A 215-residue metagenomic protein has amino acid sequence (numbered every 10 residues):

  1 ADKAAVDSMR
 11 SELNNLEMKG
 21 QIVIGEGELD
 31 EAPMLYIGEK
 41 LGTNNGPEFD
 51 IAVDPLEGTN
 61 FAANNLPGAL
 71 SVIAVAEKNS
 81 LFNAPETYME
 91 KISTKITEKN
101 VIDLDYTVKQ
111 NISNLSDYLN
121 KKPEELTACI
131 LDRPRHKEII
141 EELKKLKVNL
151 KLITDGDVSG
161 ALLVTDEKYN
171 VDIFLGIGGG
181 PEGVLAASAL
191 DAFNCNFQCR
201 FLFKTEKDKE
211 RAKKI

Functional and structural regions predicted by a protein language model:
A1-A52, Q110-S113, D117, K144 (+1 more regions): N-terminal subdomain of lithium-sensitive/metallo-dependent phosphomonoesterases centered on the IMPase/IPPase/PAP
N14-N15, K40-G46, D54, A62-L66 (+3 more regions): Solvent-exposed alpha-helices and their adjacent loops that cap or buttress functional pockets in soluble metabolic
I22-E26, I51-V53, A62-N64, N83-A84 (+3 more regions): General beta-strand structural signal in soluble alpha/beta enzymes
M34-Y36, N64-L66, A84-T87, I139-K144 (+2 more regions): Short acidic, glycine/serine/threonine-rich loops at helix termini
G46-E57, F61-F82: DPxDG-like acidic metal-binding loop motif
V72-I153, I215: Acidic beta-strand-loop-alpha-helix segment within the catalytic core of divalent metal-dependent phosphate-processing
L163-I215: Oxyanion/phosphate-interacting regions
